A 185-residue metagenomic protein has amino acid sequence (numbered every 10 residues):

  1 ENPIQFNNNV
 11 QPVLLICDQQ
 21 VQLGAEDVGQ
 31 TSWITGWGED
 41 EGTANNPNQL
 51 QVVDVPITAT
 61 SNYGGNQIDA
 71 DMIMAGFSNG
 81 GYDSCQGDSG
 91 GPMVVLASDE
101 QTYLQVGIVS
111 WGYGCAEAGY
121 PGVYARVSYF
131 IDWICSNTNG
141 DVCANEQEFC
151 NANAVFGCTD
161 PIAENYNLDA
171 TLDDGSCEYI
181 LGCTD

Functional and structural regions predicted by a protein language model:
N2-G80, V127-S128: Chymotrypsin/trypsin-fold serine protease catalytic domain
D18, T60, N79, G90 (+7 more regions): Disulfide-stabilized cysteine-rich extracellular repeat microdomains
G24, W111, N139-D185: Primarily marks secretory-pathway-exposed extracellular/lumenal segments that are disulfide- and glycosylation-prone
Q30-G36, G91, G107, G122-R126 (+2 more regions): Conserved, well-structured core segments
N45-L50, I73, S84-C85, A118-G122 (+1 more regions): Short, polar loop/linker segments at the starts of domains and inter-domain junctions
N46-I57, G64, M93-N153: C-terminal subregion of chymotrypsin/trypsin-like serine protease catalytic domains
D83, S89-P92: Beta-propeller and closely related beta-sheet repeat lectin domains
